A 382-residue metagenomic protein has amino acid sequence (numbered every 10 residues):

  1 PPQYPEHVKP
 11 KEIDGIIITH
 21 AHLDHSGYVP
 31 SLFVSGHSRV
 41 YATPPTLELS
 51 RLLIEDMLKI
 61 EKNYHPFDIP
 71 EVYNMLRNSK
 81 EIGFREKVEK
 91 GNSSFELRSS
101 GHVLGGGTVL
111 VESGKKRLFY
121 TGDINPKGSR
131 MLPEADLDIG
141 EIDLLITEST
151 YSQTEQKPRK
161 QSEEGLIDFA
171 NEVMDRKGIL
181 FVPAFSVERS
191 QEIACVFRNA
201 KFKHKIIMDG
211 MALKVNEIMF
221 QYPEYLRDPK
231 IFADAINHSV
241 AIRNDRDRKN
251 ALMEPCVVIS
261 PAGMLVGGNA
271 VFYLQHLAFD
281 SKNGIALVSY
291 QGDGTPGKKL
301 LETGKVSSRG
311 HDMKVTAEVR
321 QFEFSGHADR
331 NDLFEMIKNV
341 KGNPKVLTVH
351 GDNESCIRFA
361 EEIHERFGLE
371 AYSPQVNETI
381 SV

Functional and structural regions predicted by a protein language model:
P1-I17, H22-S26, S31-I206: His/Asp/Glu-rich metal-coordinating catalytic cores of metallo-dependent phosphodiesterases/hydrolases acting on
D14, D143, C256, N283 (+1 more regions): Conserved acidic residues
V34, E112-G114, A135-D138, S162 (+6 more regions): Short, solvent-exposed amphipathic alpha-helical segments in soluble enzyme and RNA/protein-processing domains
T147-E164, V182, P229-F232, V315-N331: Glycine-rich phosphate-binding "P-loop"
K157-S162, D234-D247, M264-V266, K299-G304 (+1 more regions): A general structural motif
I167-S289, D293, H350: Hard-cation-handling environments
G268-L274, S325-V340: A short, acidic, amphipathic alpha-helical segment used as a generic capping/interface helix at domain edges
F279-K314: Redox- and metal-dependent alpha/beta enzyme cores, enriched for Fe-S-associated oxidoreductases and cofactor-handling
